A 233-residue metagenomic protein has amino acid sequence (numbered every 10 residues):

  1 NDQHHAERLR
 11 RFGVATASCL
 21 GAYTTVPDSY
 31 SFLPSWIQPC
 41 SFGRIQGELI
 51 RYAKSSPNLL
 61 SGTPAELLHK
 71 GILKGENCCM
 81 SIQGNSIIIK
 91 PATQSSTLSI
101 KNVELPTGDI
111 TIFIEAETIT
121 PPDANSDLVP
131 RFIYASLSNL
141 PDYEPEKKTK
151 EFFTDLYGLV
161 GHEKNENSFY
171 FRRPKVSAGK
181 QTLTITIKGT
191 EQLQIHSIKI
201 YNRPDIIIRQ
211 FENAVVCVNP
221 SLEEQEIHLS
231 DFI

Functional and structural regions predicted by a protein language model:
N1-D142, E151, D155-Y157, G161-H162 (+1 more regions): Active-site-proximal substrate-binding groove within the catalytic cores of carbohydrate-active enzymes
P145: Short, surface-exposed loop motifs enriched in S/T, G, D/E and P with embedded aromatic residues
